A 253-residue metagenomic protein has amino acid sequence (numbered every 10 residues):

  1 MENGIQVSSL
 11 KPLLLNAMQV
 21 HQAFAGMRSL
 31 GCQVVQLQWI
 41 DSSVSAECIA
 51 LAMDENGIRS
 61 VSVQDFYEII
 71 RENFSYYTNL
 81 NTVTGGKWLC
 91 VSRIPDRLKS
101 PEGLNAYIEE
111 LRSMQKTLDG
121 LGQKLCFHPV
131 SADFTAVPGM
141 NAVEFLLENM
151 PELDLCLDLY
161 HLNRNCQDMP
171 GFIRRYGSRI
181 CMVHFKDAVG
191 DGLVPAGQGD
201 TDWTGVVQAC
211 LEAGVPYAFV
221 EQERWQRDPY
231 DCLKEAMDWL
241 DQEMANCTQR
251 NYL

Functional and structural regions predicted by a protein language model:
M1-S9, L13-R28, S43, T82-G85 (+2 more regions): Histidine-acidic metal/acid-base catalytic patches
N3-V7, V35-L37, S60-D65, L89-V91 (+4 more regions): Hydrophobic faces of well-ordered beta-strands that scaffold small-molecule active sites in alpha/beta enzyme cores
A25, S29, Q33, D54-V61 (+3 more regions): Active-site acidic/histidine proton-transfer and metal-coordination neighborhood in alpha/beta enzyme cores
V34, G57-I58, Q123, P170 (+2 more regions): Residue-level detection of beta-strand scaffold positions
V34-D54: Glycine-rich, proline-tolerant flexible connector loops at the mouths of alpha/beta enzymes
C48-A52, Y76-Y77, D168-R175: A short acidic, amphipathic alpha-helical/loop segment
Y160: Switch II (G3) loop of P-loop NTPases
